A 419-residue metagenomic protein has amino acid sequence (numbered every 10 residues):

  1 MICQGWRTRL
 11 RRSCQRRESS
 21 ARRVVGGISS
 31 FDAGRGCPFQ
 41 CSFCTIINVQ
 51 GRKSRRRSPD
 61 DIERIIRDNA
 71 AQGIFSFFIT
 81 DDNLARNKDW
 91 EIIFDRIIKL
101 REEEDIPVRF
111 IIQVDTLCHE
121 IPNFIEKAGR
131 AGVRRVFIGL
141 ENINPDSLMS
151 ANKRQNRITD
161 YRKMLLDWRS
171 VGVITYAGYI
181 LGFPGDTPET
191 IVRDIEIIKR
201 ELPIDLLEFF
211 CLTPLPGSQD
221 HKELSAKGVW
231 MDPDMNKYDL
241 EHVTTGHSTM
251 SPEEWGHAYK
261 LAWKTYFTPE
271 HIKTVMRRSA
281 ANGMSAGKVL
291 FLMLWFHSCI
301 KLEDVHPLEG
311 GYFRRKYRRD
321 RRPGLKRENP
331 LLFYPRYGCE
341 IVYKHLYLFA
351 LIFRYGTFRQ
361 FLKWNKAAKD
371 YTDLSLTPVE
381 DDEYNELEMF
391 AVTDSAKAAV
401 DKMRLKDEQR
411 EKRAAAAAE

Functional and structural regions predicted by a protein language model:
M1-R7, G217: Glycine-rich beta-alpha loop elements in corrinoid/cobalamin-binding modules across cobalamin-dependent enzymes
I2, F78-T80, E208: A structural signal for short, well-ordered beta-strand segments and their strand-loop junctions that often border
R7-Y176, L181-F183, T187-E189, R193-E196: Radical SAM [4Fe-4S] cluster-binding motif and immediate context
F39, N87-D89, D146-A151, L181-E189 (+2 more regions): Flexible glycine/acidic-rich beta-alpha junction loops that bind and position SAM and/or redox cofactors in anaerobic
R109, Y176, D205-F210, H271-T274: Acidic/polar loop patches that form or flank catalytic/metal-binding clefts of enzymes that bind anionic ligands
H242-E419: Radical SAM enzyme core and accessory elements
